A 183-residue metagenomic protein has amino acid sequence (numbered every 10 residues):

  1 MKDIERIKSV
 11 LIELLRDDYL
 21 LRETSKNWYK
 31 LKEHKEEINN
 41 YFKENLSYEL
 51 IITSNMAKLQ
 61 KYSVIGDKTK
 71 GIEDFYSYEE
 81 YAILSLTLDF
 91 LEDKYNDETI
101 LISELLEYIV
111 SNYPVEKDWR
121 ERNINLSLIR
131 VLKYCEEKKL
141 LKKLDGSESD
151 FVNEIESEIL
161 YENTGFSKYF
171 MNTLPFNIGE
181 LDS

Functional and structural regions predicted by a protein language model:
M1-E73, L132, N172-S183: Eukaryotic partner-binding/assembly regions in large regulatory complexes
L11-Y29, N96-W119: Short acidic, hydrophobic short linear motifs in intrinsically disordered regions
I12, R16, Y78-T99, D182-S183: Positively charged, polyanion-binding regions of nucleic-acid-associated proteins
E33-I38, D118-E137: Short amphipathic alpha-helical interaction segments
L46-Y48, L132, E136-S147: A short, conserved structural fragment
S54, I72-E79, R122, L126 (+1 more regions): Intrinsic, low-complexity N-terminal interaction/targeting segments
S103-P114, L126-K133, D150: Short, conserved phosphate-binding/catalytic loop or strand-edge motifs used in phosphoryl-/nucleotidyl-transfer
D150-S183: Short, amphipathic alpha-helical interaction segments positioned at domain boundaries
